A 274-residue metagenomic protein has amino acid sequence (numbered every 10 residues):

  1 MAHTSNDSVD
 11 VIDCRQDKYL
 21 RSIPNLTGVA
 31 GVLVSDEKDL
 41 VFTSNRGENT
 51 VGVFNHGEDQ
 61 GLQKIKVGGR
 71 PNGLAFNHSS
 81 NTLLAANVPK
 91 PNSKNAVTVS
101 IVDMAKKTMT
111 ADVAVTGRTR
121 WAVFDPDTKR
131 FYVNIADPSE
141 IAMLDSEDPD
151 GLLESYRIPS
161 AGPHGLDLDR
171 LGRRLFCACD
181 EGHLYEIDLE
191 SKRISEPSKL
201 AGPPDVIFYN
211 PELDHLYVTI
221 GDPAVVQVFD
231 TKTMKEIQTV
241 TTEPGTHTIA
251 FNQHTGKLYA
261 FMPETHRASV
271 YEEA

Functional and structural regions predicted by a protein language model:
M1-A274: Predominantly soluble domains enriched in secretory-pathway, periplasmic, or organellar proteins
